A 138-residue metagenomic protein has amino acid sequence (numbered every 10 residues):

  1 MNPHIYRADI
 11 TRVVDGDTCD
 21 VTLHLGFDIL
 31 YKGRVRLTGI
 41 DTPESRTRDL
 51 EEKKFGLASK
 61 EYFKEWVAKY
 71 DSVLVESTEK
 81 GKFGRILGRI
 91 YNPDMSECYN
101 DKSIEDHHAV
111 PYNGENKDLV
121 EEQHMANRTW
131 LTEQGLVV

Functional and structural regions predicted by a protein language model:
M1-V138: Small beta-barrel nucleic-acid-binding modules, primarily SNase/OB-fold domains and secondarily Tudor-like barrels
